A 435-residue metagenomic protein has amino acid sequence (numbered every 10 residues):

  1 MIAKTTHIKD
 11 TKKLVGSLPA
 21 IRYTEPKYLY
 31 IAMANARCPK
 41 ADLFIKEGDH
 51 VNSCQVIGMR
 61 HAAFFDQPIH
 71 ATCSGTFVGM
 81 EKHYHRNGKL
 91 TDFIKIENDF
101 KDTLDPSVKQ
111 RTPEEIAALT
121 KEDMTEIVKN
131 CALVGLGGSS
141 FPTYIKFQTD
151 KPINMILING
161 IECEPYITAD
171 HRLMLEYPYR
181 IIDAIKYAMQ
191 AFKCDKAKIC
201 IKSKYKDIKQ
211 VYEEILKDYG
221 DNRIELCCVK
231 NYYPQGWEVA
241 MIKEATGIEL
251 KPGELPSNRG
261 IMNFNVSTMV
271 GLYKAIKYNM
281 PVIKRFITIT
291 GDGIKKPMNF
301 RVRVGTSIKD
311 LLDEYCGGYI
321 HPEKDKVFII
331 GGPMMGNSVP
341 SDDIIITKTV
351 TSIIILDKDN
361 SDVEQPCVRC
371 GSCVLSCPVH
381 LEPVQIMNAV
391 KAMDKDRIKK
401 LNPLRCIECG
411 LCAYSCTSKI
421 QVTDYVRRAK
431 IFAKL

Functional and structural regions predicted by a protein language model:
M1-F44, K95: N-terminal, Lys/Arg-enriched amphipathic/low-complexity engagement segments that precede the first folded domain
M1-R22, G79, Y84-H85, E249-P252 (+2 more regions): Extended boundary segments
K46-M59, V78-G79: Short, well-structured beta-strand-loop connectors
G79, Y84-F141, D150, K206: Acidic low-complexity segments
L104, I156-D170, G293: Gly-rich Lys/Arg/Thr-decorated short loops/hinges at beta-loop-alpha junctions or inter-strand turns that position
L175-F192: Histidine-anchored nucleotide/phosphate-binding helix
D195-I308, E314-I320, G332: Hydrophobic alpha-helical positions that pack around
T351-E364, V374, P378-L435: Ferredoxin-type iron-sulfur electron-transfer modules in oxidoreductases and energy-metabolism complexes
